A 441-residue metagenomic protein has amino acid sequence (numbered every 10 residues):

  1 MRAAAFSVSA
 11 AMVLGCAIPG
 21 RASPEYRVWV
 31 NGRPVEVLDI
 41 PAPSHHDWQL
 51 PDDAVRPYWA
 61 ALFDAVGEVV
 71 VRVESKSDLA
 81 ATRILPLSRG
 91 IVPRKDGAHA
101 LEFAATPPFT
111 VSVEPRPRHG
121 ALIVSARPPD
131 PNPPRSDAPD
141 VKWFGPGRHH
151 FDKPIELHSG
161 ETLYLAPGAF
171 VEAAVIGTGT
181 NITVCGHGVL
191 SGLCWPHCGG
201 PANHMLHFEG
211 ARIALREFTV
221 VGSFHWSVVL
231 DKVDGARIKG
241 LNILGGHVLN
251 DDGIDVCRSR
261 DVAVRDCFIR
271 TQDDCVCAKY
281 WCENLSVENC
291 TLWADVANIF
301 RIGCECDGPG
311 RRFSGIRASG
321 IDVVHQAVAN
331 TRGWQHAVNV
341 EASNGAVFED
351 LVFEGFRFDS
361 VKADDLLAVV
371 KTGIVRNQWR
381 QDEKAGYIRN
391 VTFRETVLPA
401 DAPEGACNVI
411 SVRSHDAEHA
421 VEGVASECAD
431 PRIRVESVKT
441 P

Functional and structural regions predicted by a protein language model:
M1-A5: Positively charged n-region of N-terminal signal peptides that target proteins for export
S7-L14: Bacterial N-terminal signal peptides
L14-P441: Extracellular/periplasmic carbohydrate-active domains that bind, remodel, or depolymerize complex polysaccharides
